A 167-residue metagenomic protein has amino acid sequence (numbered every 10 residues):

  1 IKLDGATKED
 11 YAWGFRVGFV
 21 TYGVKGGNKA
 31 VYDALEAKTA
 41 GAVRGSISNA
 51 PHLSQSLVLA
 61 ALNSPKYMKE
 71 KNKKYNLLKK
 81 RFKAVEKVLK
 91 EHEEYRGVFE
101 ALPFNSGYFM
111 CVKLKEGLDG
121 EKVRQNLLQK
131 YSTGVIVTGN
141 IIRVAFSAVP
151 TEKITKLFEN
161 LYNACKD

Functional and structural regions predicted by a protein language model:
I1-N76: Conserved core segment of the aminotransferase class I/II
F19, L59-L62, E86, K90 (+1 more regions): Non-transmembrane alpha-helical segments in soluble domains of secreted/periplasmic/extracellular proteins
T21, C111-K113, A145-S147: Short hydrophobic/aromatic beta-strand micro-patches that form the beta-sheet surface supporting nucleotide- or nucleic
K71-E86, V98-K113, N140: Conserved glycine-rich beta-strand-loop-beta hairpin in the small C-terminal domain of fold type I
L118, K122-D167: PLP-dependent enzyme catalytic core of the Aspartate aminotransferase-like
